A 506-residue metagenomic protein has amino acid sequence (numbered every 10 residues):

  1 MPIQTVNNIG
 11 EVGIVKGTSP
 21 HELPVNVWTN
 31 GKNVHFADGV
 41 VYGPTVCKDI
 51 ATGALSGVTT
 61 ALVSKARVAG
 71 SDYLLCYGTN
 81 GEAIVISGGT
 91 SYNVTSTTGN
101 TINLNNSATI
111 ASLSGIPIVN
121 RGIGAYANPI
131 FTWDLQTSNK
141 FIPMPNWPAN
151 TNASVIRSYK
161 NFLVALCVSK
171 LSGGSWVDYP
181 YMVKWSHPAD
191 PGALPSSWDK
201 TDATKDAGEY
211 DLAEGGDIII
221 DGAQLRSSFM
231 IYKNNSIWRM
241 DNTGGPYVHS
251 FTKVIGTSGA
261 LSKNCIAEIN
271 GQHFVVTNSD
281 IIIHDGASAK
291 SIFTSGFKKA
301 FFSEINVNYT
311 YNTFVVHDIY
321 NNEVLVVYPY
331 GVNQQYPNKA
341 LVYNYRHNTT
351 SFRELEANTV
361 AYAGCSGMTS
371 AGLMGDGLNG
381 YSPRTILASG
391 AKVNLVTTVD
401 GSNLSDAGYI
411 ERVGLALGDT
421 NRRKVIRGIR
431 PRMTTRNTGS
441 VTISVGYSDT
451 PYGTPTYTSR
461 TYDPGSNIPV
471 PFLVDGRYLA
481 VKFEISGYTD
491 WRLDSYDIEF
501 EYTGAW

Functional and structural regions predicted by a protein language model:
M1-G88, N93, I102-G115, T257-Q272 (+2 more regions): Beta-sheet repeat architectures centered on beta-propellers
C47-V58, T95-N103, N139-N312: Beta-propeller and closely related beta-pinwheel folds
G78, R121, C167, K233 (+4 more regions): Recurrent small/Gly-Pro-centered beta-turn motifs in extracellular repeat architectures
N93-T95, G124: Peri-functional-center coupling elements
S107-M144: Hydrophobic or amphipathic alpha-helical targeting/insertion segments
G124-Y126, K170-G173, I282, G331-Q334: Short glycine/acidic-enriched loop and turn motifs that connect beta-strands
A127-P129, W133-L135, D178-P180, S440-P451: Short linear, low-complexity motifs centered on an aromatic residue
